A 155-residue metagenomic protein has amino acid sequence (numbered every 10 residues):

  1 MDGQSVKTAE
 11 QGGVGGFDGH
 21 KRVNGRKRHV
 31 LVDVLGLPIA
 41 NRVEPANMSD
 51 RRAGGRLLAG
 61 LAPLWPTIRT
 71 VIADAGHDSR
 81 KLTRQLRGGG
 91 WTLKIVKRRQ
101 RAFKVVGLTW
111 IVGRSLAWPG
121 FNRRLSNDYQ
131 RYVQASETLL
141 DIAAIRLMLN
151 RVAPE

Functional and structural regions predicted by a protein language model:
M1-G88, T92, R98, A143 (+1 more regions): Polybasic low-complexity intrinsically disordered regions
T83-G89, L93, A102-E155: Basic, amphipathic alpha-helical segments enriched in Lys/Arg and hydrophobic/aromatic residues
